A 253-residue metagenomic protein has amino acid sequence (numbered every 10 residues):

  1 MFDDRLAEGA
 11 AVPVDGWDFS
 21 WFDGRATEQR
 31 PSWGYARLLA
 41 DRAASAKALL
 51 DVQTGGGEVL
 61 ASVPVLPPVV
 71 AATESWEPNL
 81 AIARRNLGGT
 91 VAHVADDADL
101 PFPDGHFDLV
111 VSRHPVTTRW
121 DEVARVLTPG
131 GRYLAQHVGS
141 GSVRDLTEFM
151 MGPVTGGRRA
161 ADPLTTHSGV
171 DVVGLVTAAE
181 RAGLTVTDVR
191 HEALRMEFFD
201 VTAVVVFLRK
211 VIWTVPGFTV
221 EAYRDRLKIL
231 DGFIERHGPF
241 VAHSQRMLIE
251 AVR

Functional and structural regions predicted by a protein language model:
M1-A10: N-terminal auxiliary segments of SAM/dcSAM-dependent transferases
V14-A48, E58-S62: Conserved alpha-helix/loop element of class I SAM-dependent methyltransferases that forms part of the SAM/SAH-binding
W33, T54-G57, R113-R119: Short beta->alpha connector loops
K47-L100: Class I SAM-dependent methyltransferase SAM/SAH-binding core
A98-L109: A short acidic, Gly/Pro-enriched loop at the edge of an enzyme's catalytic core that lines a small-molecule cofactor
F107-E122, Q136-G139: A short SAM/SAH-binding and catalytic strip from SAM-dependent methyltransferases
W120, G130-R195, V215-V220: Conserved catalytic/acceptor-binding region of the Class I
A182-R253: Conserved Class I S-adenosyl-L-methionine
